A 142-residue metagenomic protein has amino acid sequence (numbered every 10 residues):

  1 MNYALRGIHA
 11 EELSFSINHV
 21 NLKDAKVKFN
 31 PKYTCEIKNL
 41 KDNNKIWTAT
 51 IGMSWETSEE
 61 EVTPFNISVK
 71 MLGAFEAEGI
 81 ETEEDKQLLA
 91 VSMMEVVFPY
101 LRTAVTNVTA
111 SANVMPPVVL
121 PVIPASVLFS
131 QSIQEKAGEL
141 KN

Functional and structural regions predicted by a protein language model:
M1-V96, T103-N142: N-terminal intrinsically disordered, cationic/polar leader segments that include organellar targeting peptides
